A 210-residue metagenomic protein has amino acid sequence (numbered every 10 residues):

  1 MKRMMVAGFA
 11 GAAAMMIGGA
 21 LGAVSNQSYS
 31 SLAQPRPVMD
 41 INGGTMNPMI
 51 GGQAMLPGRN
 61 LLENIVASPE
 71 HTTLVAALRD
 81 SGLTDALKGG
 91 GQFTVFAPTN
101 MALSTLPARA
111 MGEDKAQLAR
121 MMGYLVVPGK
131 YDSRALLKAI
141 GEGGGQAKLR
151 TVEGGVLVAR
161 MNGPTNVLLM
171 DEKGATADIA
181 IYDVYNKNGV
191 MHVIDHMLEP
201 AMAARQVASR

Functional and structural regions predicted by a protein language model:
M1-S25: Gram-negative bacterial Sec-dependent N-terminal signal peptides
G22-R210: Mature, structured domains of secreted/extracytosolic soluble proteins
